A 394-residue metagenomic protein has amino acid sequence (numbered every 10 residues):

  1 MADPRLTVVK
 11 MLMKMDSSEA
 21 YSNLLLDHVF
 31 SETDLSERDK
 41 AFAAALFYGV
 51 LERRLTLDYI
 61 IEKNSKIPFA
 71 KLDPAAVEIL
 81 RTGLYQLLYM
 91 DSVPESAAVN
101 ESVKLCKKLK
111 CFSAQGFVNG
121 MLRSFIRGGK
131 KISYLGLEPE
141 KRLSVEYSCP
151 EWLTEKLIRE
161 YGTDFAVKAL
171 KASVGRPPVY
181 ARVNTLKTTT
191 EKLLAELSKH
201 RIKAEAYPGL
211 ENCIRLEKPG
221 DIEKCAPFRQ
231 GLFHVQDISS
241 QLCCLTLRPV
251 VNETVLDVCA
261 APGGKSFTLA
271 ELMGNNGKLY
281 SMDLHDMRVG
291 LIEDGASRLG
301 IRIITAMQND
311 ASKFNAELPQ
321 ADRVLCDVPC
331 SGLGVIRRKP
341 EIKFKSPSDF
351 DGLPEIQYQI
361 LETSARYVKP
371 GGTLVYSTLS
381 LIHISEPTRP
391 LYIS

Functional and structural regions predicted by a protein language model:
M1-R389: S-adenosylmethionine
I393-S394: Hydrophobic alpha-helical segments, chiefly the membrane-spanning helices and signal/signal-anchor peptides
